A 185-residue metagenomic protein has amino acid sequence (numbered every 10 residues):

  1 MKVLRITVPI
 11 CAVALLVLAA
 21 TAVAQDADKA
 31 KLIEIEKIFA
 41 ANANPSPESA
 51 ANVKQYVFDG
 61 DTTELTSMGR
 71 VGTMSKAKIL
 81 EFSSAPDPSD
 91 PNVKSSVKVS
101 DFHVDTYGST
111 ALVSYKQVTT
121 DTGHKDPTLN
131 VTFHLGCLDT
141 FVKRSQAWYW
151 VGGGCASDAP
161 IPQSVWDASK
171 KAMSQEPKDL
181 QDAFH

Functional and structural regions predicted by a protein language model:
M1-C11: Bacterial N-terminal signal peptides that target proteins for export
P9-A19: Bacterial N-terminal signal peptides
A19-D59, A168-H185: Short, low-complexity N-terminal intrinsically disordered segments enriched in polar/charged residues
I33, E48-Y107, V131: A solvent-exposed, acidic/Ser-Thr-rich amphipathic alpha-helical stretch
I79, S83, V99-V104, Q117-T119 (+2 more regions): Hydrophobic/aromatic beta-strand elements that line small-molecule binding cavities or substrate pockets in beta-rich
D87-V93, T120-T132, I161: Short, cysteine-centered beta-strand-loop-beta hairpins and adjacent loop/turn segments enriched in charged/polar
F102-L112, F141-W148: A short, structured loop/turn motif at beta-sheet edges
D126-T128, F133-L135, K143-S145, W150-H185: Low-complexity, intrinsically disordered terminal/linker segments enriched in charged and Gly/Pro repeats
